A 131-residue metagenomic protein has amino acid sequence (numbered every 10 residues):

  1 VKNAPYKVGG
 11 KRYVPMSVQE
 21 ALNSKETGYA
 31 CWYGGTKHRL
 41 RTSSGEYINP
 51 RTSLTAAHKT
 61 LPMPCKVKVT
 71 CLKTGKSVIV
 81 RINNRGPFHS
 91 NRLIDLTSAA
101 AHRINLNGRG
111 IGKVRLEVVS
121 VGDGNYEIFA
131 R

Functional and structural regions predicted by a protein language model:
V1-R131: Secreted/periplasmic proteins
